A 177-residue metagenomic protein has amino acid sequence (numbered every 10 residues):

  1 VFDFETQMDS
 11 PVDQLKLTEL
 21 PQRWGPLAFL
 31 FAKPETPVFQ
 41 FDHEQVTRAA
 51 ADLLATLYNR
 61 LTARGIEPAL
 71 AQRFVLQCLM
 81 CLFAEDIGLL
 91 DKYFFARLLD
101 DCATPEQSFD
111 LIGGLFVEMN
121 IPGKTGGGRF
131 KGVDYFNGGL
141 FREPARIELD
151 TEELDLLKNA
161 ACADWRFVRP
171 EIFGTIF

Functional and structural regions predicted by a protein language model:
V1-F29, K33, V46, Y58: Nucleic acid-processing catalytic cores of prokaryotic defense/repair systems
A28-F177: Preference for the N-terminal adenyl/adenosyl cofactor-binding alpha/beta module
